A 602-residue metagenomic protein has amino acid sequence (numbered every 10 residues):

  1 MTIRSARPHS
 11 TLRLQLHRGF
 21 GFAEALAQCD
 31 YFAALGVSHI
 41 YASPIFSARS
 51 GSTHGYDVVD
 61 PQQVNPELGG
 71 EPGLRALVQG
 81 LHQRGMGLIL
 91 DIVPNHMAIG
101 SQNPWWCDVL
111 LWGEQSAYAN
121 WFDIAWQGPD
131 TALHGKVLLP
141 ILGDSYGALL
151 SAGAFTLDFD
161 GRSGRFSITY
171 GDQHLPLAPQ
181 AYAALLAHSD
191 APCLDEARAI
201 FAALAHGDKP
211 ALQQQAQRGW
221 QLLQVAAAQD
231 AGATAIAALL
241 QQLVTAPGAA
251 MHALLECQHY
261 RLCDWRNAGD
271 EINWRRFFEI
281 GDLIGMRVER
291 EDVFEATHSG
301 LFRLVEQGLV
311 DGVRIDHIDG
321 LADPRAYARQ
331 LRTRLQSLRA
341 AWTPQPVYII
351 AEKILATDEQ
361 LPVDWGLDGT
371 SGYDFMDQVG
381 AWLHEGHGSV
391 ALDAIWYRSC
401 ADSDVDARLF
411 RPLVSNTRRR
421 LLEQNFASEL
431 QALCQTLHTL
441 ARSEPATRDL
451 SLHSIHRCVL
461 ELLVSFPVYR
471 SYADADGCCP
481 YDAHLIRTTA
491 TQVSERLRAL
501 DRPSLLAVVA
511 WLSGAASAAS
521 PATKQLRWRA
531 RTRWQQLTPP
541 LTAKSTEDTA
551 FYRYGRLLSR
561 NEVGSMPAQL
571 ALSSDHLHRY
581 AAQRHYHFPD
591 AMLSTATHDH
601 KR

Functional and structural regions predicted by a protein language model:
T2-H9, R13-G19, A48-D57, Q62-I89 (+4 more regions): Alpha-amylase-like alpha-glycosidases and glucanotransferases acting on alpha-linked glucans and related
A25-S38, L77-Q79, R332: Short amphipathic alpha-helices and their capping/turn segments at secondary-structure boundaries
P44-I45: Active-site loop/turn elements of alpha/beta-hydrolase fold enzymes, especially the short glycine-/histidine-rich
